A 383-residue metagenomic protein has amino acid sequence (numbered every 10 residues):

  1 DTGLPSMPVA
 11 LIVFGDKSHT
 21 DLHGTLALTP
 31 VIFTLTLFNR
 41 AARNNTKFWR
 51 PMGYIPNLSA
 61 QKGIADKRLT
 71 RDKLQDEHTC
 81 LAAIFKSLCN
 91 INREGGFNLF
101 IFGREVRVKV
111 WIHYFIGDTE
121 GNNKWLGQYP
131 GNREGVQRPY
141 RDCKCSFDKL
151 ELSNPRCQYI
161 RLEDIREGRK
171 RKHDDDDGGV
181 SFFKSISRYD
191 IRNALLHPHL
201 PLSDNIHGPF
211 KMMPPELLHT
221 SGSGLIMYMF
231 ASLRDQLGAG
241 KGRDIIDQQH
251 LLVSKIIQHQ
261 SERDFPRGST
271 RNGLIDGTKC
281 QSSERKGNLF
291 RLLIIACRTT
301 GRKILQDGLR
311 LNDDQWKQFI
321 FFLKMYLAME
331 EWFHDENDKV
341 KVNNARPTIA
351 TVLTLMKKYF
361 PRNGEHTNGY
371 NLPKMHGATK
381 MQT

Functional and structural regions predicted by a protein language model:
D1-S18, Q61-L81, F85-F290, I294: Charged (Asp/Glu and Lys/Arg) segments that form or flank catalytic channels of large polymer- and nucleotide-handling
D1-T2, R171, A239-T383: Terminal interaction-prone segments of large eukaryotic proteins
T20-A60: Acidic, metal-ligating active-site segments
H23-G24, A41-N45, R93-N98, K149-S153 (+2 more regions): Short, solvent-exposed secondary-structure capping/transition elements
P30-I32, G53-Y54, W111, P139 (+2 more regions): Generic structural signal for residues positioned in beta-strands
